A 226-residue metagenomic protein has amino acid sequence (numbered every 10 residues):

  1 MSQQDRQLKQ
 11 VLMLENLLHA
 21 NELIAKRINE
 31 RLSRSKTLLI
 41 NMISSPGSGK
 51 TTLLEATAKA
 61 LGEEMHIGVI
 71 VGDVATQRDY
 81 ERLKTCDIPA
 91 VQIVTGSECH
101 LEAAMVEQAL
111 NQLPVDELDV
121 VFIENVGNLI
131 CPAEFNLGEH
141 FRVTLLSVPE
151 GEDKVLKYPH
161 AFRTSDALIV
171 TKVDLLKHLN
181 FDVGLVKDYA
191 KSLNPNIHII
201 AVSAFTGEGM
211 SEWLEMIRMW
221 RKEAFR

Functional and structural regions predicted by a protein language model:
Q4-E30, S35-I40, S48, T57-H140 (+3 more regions): Nucleotide-state-sensitive switch-loop elements of NTP-binding domains
S45-P46, I70, V74, S147-V148 (+2 more regions): G-domain G4 guanine-recognition motif of GTPases
K50, A103, K154, L179-N180 (+1 more regions): Alpha-helix N-cap/helix-start motif
L53: Hydrophobic positions on the alpha1 helix immediately C-terminal to the Walker A/P-loop
D79, K157, G209: Short acidic active-site motifs
P132-E139, L146-N196: Conserved C-terminal guanine-recognition region of P-loop GTPase G domains, centered on the G4
L175-R226: Canonical P-loop GTPase G-domain recognition
